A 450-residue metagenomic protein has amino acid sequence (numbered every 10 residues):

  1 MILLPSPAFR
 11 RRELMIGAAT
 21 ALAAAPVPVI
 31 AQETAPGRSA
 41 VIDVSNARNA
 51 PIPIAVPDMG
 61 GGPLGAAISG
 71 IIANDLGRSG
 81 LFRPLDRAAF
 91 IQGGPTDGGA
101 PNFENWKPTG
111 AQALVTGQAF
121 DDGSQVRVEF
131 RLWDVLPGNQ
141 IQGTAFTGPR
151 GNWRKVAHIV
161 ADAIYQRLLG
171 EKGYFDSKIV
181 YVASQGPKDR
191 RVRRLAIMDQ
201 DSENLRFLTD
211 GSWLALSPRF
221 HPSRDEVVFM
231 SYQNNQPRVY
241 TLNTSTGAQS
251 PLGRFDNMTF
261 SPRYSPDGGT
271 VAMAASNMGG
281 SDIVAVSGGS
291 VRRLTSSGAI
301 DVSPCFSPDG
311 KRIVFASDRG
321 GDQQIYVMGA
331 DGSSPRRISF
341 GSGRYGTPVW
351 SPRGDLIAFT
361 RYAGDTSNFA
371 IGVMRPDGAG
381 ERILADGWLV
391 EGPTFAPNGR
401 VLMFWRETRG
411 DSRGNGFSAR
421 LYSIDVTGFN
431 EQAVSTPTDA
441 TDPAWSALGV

Functional and structural regions predicted by a protein language model:
M1-F9, E13-P26: N-terminal secretory signal peptides
G37-E104, V115, A119-D121: Short beta-strand->alpha-helix linker/helix-N-cap micro-motif that forms a surface specificity/interaction loop
D97-A163: Amphipathic beta-strand/beta-sheet edge segments enriched in Tyr/Trp
L136, Q200-E203, N243-G247, V286-G289 (+3 more regions): Short loop/turn segments that connect beta-strands within beta-propeller blades
K172, S184-R194, G211-W213, M230-V239 (+10 more regions): A flexible loop/linker signature enriched in serine peptidases of the S9 family
P222-S223, P266-D267, P308-D309, P352-R353 (+2 more regions): Residue-level detector of Asp-centered blade-edge/turn motifs that repeat once per structural unit in beta-propeller
F429-V450: Blade-level signature of beta-propeller repeat domains, shared across WD40, Kelch, NHL, RCC1 and BNR/Asp-box propellers
